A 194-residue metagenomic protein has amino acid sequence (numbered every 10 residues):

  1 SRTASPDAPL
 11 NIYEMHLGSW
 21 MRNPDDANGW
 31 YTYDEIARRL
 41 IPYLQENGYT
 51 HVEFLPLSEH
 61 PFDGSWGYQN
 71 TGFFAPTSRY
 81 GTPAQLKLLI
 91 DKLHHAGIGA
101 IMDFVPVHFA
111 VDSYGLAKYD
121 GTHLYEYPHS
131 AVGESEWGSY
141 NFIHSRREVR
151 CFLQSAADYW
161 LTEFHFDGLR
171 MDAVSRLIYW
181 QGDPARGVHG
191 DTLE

Functional and structural regions predicted by a protein language model:
S1: Alpha-glucan (starch/glycogen) binding determinants
A4-L10, H16-E194: Substrate-binding/active-site clefts of carbohydrate-active enzymes
